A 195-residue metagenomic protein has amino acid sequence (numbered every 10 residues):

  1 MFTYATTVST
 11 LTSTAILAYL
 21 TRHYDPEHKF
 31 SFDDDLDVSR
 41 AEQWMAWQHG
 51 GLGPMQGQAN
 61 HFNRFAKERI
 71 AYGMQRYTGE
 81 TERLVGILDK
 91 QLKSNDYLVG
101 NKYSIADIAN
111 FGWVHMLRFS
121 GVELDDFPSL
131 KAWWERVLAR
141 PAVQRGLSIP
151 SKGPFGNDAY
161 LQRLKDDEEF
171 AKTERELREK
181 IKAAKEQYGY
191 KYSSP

Functional and structural regions predicted by a protein language model:
M1-Q75, G79-E82, L177-P195: GST-like domain detector, emphasizing the conserved glutathione-binding G-site in the N-terminal thioredoxin-like
L11, M45-W47, Y77, V85 (+4 more regions): Tryptophan-centric aromatic hotspots in well-structured domains and transmembrane helices
I16, A41, L88, D107 (+1 more regions): Residue-level signal for nonpolar/aromatic packing positions in well-ordered secondary structure
H23, E80-R83, I87-Q91, R136: Solvent-exposed, charged/polar functional surfaces in cytosolic regulatory/catalytic domains
P26-E27, K90-K102, A142-G146: Surface-exposed helix-capping loop/turn segments at secondary-structure junctions
G51, Q56-N60, L98-D126, K131-V137: GST superfamily/GST-like fold recognition
M116, S120-D166: A contiguous, mid-protein "functional segment" used to position or interact with cofactors/ions or partner subunits
P150-P195: Acidic/histidine-enriched, glycine/proline-rich intrinsically disordered or flexible terminal extensions
